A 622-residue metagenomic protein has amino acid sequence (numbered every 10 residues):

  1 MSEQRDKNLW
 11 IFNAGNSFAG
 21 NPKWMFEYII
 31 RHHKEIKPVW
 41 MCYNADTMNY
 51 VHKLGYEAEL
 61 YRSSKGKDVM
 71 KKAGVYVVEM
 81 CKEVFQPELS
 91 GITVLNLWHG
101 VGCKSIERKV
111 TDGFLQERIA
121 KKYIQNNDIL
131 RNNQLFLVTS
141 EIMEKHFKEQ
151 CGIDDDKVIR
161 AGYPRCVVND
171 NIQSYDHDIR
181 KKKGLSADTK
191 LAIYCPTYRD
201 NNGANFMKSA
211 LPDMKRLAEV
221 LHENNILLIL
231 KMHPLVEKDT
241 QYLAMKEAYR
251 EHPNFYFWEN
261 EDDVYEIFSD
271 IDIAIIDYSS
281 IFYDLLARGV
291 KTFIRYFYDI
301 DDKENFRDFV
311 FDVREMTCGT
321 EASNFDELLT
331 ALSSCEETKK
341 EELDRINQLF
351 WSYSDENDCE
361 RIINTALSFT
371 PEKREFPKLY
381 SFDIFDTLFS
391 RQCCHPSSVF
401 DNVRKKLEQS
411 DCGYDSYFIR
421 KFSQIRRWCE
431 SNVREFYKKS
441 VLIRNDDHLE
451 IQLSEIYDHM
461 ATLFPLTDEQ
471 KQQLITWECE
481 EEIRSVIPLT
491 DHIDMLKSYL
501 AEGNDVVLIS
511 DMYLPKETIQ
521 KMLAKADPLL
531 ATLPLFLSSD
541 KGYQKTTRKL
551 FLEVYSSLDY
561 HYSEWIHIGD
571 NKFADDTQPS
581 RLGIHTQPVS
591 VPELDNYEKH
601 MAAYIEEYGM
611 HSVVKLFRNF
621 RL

Functional and structural regions predicted by a protein language model:
L9-D170: Active-site and donor-binding regions of nucleotide-sugar-utilizing enzymes
S17-E27, H33, E149-Q150, R160 (+4 more regions): Conserved catalytic-core segment of nucleotide-activated headgroup transferases in glycan assembly
K37-K53, A218-W258, A526: Catalytic donor nucleotide-activated moiety binding site of glycosyltransferases and closely related
Y76-S105, E261-N305, I566-Q578: A donor-sugar binding/catalytic signature common to diverse glycosyltransferases and related nucleotide-sugar
E247-A248, I273, S280-F350, H585-R621: Catalytic binding pocket for nucleotide-activated donors in carbohydrate/polymer assembly enzymes
P377-C393: Asp-based phosphoryl-transfer active-site loop
H395-I443, D595-S612: Conserved phosphoryl-transfer catalytic core
D446-L508: Short, acidic loop-to-helix structural element flanking the phosphoryl-transfer center in phosphate-processing enzymes
